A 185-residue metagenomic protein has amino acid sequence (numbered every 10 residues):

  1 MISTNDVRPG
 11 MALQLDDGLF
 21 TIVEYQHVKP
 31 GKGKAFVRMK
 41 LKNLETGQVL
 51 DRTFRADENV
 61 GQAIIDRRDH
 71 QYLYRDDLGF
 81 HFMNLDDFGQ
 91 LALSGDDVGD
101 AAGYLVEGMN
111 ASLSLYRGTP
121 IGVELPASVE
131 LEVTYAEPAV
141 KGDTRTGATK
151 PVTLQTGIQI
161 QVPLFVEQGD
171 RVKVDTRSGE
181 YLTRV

Functional and structural regions predicted by a protein language model:
M1-Q155, Q159-V185: Acidic-enriched and Gly/Ser
